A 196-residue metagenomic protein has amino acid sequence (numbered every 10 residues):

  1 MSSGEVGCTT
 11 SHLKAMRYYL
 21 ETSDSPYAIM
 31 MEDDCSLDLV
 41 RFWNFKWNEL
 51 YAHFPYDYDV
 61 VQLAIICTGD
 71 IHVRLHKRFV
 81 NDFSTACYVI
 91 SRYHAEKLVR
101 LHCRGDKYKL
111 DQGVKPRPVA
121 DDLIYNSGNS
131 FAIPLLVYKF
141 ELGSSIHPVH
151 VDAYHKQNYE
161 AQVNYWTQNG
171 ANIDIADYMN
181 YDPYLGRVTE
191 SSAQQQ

Functional and structural regions predicted by a protein language model:
M1-M31, C35-Q196: An acidic/histidine-cluster motif and surrounding catalytic segment that typifies divalent-metal-assisted enzyme active
